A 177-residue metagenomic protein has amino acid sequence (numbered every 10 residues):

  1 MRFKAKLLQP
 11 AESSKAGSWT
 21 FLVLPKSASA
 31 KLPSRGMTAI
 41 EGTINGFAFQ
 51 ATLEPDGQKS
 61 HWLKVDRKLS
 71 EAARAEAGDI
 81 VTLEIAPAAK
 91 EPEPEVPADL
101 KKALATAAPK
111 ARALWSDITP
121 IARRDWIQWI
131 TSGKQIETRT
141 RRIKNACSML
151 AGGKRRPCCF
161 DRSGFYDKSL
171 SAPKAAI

Functional and structural regions predicted by a protein language model:
M1-W62, E71: A positional/architectural concept
L63, S116: Active-site-adjacent beta-strand anchor residues
G78-I80: Loop/turn positions that initiate beta-strands
A86-L114, I121, D125-Q128, I136-C147 (+2 more regions): Surface-exposed, charge/polar-rich loops and edge strands
